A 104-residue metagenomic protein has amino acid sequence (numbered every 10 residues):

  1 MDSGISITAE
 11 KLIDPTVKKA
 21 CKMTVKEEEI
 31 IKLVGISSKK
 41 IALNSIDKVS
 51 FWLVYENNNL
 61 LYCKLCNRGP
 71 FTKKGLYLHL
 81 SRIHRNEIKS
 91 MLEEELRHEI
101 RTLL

Functional and structural regions predicted by a protein language model:
M1-F51, L92, L96-E99: Intrinsically disordered, low-complexity linkers and flanking regions associated with multi-zinc-finger proteins
N44-Y62, G69-T102: C-terminal recognition-helix end and immediately following basic linker of small zinc-binding "finger" domains
